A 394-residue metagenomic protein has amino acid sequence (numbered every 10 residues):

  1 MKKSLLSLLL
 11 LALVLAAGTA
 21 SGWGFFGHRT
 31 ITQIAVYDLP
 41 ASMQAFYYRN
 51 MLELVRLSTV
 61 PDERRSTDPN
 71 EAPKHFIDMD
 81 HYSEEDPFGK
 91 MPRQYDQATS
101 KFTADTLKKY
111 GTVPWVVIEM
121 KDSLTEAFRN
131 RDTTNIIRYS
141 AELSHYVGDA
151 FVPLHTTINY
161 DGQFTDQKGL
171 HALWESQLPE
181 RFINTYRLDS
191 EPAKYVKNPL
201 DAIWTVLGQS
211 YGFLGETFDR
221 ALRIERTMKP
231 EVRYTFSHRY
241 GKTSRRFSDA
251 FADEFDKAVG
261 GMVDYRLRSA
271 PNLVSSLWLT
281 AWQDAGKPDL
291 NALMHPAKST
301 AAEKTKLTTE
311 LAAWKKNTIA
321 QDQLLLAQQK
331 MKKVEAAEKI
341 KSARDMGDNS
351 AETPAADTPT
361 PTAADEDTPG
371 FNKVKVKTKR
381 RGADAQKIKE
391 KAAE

Functional and structural regions predicted by a protein language model:
M1-S4: Positively charged n-region of N-terminal signal peptides that target proteins for export
L6-S7, A383: Intrinsically disordered and other compositionally biased segments
S7-A16: Bacterial N-terminal signal peptides
A16-R138, E142, I158-T243, F247-E254 (+5 more regions): N-terminal, motif-rich segments that launch catalysis or mediate targeting to/interaction with membranes, typified by
V147-G162: Catalytic Zn2+-binding segment of zinc metalloproteases
